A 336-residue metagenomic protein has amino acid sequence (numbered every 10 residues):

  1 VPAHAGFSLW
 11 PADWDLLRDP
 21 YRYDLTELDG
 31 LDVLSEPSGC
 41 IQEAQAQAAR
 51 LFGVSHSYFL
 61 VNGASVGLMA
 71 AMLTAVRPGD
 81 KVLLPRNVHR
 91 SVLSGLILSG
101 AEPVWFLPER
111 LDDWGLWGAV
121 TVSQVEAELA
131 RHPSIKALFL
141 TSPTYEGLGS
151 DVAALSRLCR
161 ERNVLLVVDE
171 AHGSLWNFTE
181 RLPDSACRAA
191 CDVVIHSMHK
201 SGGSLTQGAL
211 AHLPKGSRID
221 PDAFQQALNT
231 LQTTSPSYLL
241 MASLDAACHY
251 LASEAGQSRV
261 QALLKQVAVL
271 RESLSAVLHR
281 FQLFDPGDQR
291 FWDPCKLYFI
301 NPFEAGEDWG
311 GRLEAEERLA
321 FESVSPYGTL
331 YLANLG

Functional and structural regions predicted by a protein language model:
V1-R18: N-terminal glycine-rich, Lys/His-bearing helix-loop that initiates the first secondary-structure elements of many
A5-F7, V61-G67: Short, glycine/charge-rich beta-strand/loop segments that flank catalytic centers and engage negatively charged groups
A5-G6, Y145, K200-S201, G216-R218 (+4 more regions): Short, glycine-/Ser/Thr-/acidic-enriched flexible segments
D13, V54, A64-D285: Conserved PLP-enzyme active-site core in the AAT-like
L16-G63: Conserved N-terminal alpha-helix of the aminotransferase class I/II PLP-enzyme fold
Q45, P183, G310: Generic structural marker for isolated residues within well-ordered, non-membrane alpha-helices of soluble domains
H56-Y58, H196, E317-E322: A short linear hydrophobic-aromatic micro-motif
A268-G336: Conserved C-terminal alpha-helix-loop-beta "cap" of PLP-dependent enzymes that closes/shapes the active-site mouth
